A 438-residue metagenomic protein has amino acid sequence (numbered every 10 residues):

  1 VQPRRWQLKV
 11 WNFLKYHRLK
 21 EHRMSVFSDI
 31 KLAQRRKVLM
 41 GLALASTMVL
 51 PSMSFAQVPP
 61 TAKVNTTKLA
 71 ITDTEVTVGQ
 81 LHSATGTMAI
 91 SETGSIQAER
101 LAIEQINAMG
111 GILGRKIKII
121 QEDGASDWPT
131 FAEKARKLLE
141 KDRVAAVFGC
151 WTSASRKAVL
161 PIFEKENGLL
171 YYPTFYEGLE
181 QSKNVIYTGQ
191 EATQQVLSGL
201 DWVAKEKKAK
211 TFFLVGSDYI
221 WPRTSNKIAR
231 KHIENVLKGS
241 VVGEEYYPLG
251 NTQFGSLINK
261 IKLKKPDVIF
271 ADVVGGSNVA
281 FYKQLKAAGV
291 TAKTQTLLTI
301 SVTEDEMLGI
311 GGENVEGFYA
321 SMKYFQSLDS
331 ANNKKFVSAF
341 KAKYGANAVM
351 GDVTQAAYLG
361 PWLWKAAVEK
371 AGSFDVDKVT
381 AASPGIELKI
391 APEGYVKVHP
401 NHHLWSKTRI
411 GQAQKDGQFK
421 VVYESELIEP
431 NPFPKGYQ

Functional and structural regions predicted by a protein language model:
R5, V10-A33, M40-P51: N-terminal secretory signal peptides
V58, K63-T66, E75-T77, I90-Q97 (+3 more regions): Beta-alpha junction/loop-to-helix N-cap segments that form part of ligand/metal-binding clefts
V58-N65, V76, E387-Q438: Solvent-exposed, acidic/polar segments of extracytosolic/periplasmic ligand-binding ectodomains
K63-R100, E122-P129, W151, V215-R223 (+2 more regions): Extracytoplasmic "Venus flytrap"
A84, V185-L249, V268, W364: An alpha-beta-alpha
L138-C150, Y171-P173, F213-G216, K265-G275 (+3 more regions): Periplasmic-binding protein-like
N226-S321: Extracellular/periplasmic bilobed ligand-binding domains
L285-Y358, E369-F374, Y423-Q438: Extracellular/periplasmic periplasmic-binding protein-like sensory domains
